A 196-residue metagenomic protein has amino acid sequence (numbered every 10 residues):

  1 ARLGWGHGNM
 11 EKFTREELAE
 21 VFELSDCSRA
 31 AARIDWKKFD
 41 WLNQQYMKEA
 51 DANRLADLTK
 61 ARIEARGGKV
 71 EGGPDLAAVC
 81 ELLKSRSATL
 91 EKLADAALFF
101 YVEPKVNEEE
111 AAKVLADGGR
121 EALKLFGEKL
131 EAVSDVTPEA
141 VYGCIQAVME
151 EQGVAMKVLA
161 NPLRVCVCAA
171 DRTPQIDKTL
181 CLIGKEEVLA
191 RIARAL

Functional and structural regions predicted by a protein language model:
A1-M47, L58-A61, N161-V167, D171 (+1 more regions): Alpha-helical recognition segments enriched in aromatics with Gly/Pro capping that present substrate-recognition
G6, S25, R66-E71, A155 (+1 more regions): Short coil/loop linkers at secondary-structure junctions
E16, W36-D40, N53, A77 (+3 more regions): Non-catalytic, well-ordered alpha-helical scaffold segments
R29-D35, K69-A78, E150-V158, D171: Structural motif
Q44-K48, G68-E71, E131-S134, E151 (+3 more regions): Amphipathic alpha-helical interaction elements
A52-Q152: Small-residue-rich helix-loop
P138-L196: Charged substrate- and nucleic-acid-binding regions of tRNA-handling and nucleotidyl-transfer enzymes, centered on
